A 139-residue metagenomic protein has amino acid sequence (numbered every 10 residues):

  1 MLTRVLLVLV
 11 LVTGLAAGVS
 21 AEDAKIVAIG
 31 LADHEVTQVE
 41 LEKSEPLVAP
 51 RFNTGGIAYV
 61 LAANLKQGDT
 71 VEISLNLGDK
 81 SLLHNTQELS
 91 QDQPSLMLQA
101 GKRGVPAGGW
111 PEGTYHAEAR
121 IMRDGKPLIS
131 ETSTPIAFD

Functional and structural regions predicted by a protein language model:
V5-G14: Bacterial N-terminal signal peptides
A17-G56, D139: Short, compositionally biased P/S/T/A/G/V-rich stretches that sit at domain boundaries
I57-A63, S74: Short edge beta-strand/loop segments characteristic of extracellular beta-sandwich folds
S74-L82, D124-K126: Change "in extracellular beta-sheet-rich domains … of secreted and cell-surface proteins" to "in beta-sheet-rich domains
L82-P94: Solvent-exposed serine/threonine-rich low-complexity stretches and specific carbohydrate-binding patches
D92-V105: Aromatic sugar-binding surface patches on proteins that engage polysaccharides or sugar-phosphate polymers
P111-M122: A short tyrosine-centered beta-strand micro-motif
P127-D139: Short beta-strand elements
